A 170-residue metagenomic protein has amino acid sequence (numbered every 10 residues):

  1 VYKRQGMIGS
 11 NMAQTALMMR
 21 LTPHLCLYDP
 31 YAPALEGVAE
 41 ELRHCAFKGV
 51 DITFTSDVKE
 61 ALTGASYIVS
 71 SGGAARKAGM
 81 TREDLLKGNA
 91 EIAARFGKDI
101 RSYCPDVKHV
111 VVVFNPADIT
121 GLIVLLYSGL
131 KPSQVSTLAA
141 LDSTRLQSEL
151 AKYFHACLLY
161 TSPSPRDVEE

Functional and structural regions predicted by a protein language model:
Y2, Y160-E170: Single conserved hydrophobic/aromatic residue that forms the stacking wall/gate of nucleotide- or nucleobase-binding
Q5: Conserved glycine-rich cofactor-binding loop
G9-S10: N-terminal Rossmann-fold NAD(P) dinucleotide-binding loop
A16: Aromatic pocket-lining residues of Rossmann-like dinucleotide-binding sites
L21-A65: Conserved N-terminal Rossmann-fold NAD(P) cofactor-binding segment
G49-V107: Rossmann-like NAD(P)-binding element
Y67-S70, S148-A156: Short, surface-exposed amphipathic charged segments that create phosphate/polyanion-binding patches used for binding
T81-S148: Rossmann-like NAD(P)(H) cofactor-binding subdomain of soluble oxidoreductases
